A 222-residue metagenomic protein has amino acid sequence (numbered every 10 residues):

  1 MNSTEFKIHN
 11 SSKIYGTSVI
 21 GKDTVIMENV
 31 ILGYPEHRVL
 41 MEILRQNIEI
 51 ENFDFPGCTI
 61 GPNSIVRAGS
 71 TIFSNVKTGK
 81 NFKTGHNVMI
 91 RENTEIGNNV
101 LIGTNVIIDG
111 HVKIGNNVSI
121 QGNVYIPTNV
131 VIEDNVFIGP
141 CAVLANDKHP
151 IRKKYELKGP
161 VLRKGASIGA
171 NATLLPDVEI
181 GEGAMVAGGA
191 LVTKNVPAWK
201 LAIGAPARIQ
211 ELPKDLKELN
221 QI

Functional and structural regions predicted by a protein language model:
M1-S3, Q221-I222: Short, Lys/Arg-enriched, disordered terminal segments
N2-I26, V30-I203, R208-I209: Structural signal for interior beta-strand "rungs" in well-ordered beta-sheet cores of soluble enzyme domains
R208-I222: Short, basic/aromatic-enriched C-terminal tail that caps enzymatic domains
